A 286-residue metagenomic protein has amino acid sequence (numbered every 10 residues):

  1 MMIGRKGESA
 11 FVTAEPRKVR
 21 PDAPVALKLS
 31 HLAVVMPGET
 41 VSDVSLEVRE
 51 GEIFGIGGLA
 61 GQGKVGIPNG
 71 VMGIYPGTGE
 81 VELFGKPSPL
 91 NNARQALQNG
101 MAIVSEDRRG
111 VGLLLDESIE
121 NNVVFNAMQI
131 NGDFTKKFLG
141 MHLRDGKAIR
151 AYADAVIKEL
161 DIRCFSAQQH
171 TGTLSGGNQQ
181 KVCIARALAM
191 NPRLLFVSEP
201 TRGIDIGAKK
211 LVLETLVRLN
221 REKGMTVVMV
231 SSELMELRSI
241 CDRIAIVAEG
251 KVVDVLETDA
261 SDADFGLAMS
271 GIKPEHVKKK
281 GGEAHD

Functional and structural regions predicted by a protein language model:
M1-P37, K136-R150, D262-E283: Pre-NBD coupling/linker segments of ABC/ABC-like ATPases
I3, P68-L174, L256, D262-K273: Conserved P-loop NTPase catalytic core
L29-L32, E39-R49, G79: Conserved beta-strand
P37-G38, R49-E50, F84, N92: Residue at the conserved pre-P-loop
V44-I56, G61-G63: Pre-Walker A (P-loop) beta-loop-beta motif of ABC nucleotide-binding domains
I53, V255-L256: ABC ATPase "signature
G58, G66-I74, G100, T215 (+1 more regions): The short alpha-helix immediately C-terminal to the Walker A/P-loop
L115-V253: Helical hairpin unit composed of two closely spaced alpha helices linked by a short loop
